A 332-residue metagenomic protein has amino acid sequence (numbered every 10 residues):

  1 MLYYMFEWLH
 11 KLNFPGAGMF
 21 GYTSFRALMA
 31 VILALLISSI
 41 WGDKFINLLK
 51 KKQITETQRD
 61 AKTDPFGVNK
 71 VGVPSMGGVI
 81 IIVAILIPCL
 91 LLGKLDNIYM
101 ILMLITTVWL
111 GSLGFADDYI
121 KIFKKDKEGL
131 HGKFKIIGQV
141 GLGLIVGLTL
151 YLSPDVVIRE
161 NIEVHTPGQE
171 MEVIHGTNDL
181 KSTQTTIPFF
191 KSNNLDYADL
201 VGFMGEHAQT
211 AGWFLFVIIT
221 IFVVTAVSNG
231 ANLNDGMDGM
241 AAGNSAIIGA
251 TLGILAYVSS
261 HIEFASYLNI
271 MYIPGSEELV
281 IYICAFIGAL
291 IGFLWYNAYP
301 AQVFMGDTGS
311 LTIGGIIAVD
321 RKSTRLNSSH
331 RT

Functional and structural regions predicted by a protein language model:
L2-F45, V83-S112, I145-T185, K191 (+1 more regions): Alpha-helical transmembrane segments
F45-N69, Y119-E128, N178-F190: Cytosolic, membrane-interface loops and tails of multi-pass inner-membrane proteins
L49, G77, D118, Q139 (+3 more regions): A residue-level signal for conserved active-site and pocket-lining positions in enzyme catalytic cores
A61-K70, K125, V201-Q209, S266-P274 (+1 more regions): Short juxtamembrane and helix-loop transition motifs at transmembrane-helix boundaries in membrane proteins
K70-I82, F134-V140: Select subsegments of transmembrane alpha-helices in polytopic membrane proteins, especially boundary-proximal
D96-L104, F123-G138: Membrane-interfacial loop-to-helix junctions in multi-pass inner-membrane proteins
L180-A208: P-loop potassium selectivity filter motif centered on the GYG triad
